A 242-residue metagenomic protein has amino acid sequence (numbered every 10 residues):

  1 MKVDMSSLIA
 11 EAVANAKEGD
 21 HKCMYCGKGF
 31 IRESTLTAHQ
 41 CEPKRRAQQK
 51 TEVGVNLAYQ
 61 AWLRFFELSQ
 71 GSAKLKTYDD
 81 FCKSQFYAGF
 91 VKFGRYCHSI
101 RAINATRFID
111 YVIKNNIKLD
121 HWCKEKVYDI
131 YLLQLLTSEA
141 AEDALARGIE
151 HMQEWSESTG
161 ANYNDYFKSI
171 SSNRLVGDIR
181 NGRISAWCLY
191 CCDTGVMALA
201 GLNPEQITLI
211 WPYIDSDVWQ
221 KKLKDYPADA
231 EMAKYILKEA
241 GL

Functional and structural regions predicted by a protein language model:
K2-Y59: C-terminal recognition-helix end and immediately following basic linker of small zinc-binding "finger" domains
F65-L242: Intrinsically disordered, low-complexity acidic and serine/threonine/proline-rich regulatory regions
